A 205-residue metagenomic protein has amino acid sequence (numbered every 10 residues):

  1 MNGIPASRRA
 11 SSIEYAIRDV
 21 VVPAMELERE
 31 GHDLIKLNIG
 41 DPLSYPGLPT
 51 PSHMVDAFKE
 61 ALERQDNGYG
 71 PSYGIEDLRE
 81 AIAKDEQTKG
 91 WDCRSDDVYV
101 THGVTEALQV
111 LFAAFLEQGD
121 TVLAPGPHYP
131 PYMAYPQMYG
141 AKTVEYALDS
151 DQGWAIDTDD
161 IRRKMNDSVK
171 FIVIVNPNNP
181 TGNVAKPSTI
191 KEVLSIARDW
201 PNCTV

Functional and structural regions predicted by a protein language model:
G3, A10-G103, V110: N-terminal small-domain helix-loop-helix segment of the aminotransferase-like
R29, E63, Q87, L116 (+2 more regions): Residue-level signal for alpha-helix termini/capping positions
I35-I39, E145-A147, I172-P177: Short beta-strands and strand-loop turn motifs
C93-V98, Q118-T121, S168: Short acidic capping loops at alpha-helix termini that bridge into adjacent secondary structure
A114-P136: Conserved PLP-anchoring active-site segment centered on the Schiff-base-forming lysine
G126, E145-D151: Short beta->alpha connector loops at strand-helix junctions that form conserved, small/polar/Pro-enriched
Q137-V144: A short helix-loop-beta submotif of the ANL/AMP-binding
S150-V205: Active-site phosphate-binding strand-loop segment of PLP-dependent enzymes
